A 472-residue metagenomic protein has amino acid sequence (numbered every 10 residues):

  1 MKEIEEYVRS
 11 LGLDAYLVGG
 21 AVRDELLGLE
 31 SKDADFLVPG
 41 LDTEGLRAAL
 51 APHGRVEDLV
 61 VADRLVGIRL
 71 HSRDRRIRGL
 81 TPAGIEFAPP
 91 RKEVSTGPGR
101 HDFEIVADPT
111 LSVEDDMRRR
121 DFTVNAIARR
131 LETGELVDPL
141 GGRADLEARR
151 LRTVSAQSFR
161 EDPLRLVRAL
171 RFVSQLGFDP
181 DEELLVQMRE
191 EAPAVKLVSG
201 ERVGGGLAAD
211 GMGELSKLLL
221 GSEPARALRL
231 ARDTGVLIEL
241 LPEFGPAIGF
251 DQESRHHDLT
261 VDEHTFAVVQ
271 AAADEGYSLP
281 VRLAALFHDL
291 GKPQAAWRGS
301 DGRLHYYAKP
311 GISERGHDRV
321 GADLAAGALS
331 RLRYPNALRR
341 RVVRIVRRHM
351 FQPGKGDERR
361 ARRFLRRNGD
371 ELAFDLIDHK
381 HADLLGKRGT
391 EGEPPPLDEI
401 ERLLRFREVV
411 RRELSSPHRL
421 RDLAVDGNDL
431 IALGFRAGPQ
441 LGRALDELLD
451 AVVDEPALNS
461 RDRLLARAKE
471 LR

Functional and structural regions predicted by a protein language model:
M1-R472: Catalytic cores of the polymerase beta-like nucleotidyltransferase superfamily and closely associated nucleotide
